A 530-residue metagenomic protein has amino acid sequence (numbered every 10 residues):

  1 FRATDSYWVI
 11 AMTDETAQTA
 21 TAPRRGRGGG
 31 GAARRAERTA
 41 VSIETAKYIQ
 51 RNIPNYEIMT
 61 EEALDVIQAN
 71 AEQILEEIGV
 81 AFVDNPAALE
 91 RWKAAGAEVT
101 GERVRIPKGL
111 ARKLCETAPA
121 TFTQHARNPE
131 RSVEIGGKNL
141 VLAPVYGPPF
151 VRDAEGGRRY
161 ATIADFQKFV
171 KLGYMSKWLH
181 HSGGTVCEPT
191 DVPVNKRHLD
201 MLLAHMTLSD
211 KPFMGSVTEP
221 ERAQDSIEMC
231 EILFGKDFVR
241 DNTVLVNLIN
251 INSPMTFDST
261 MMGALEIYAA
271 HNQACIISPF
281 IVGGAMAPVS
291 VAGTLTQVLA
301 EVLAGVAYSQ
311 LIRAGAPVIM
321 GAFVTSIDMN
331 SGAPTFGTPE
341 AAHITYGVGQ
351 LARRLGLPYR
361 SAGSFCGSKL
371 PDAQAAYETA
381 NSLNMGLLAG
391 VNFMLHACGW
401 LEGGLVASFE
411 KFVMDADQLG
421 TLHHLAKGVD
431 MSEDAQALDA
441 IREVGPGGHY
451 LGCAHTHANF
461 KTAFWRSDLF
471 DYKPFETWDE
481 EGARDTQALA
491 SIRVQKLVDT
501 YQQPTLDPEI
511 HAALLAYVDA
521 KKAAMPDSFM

Functional and structural regions predicted by a protein language model:
F1-A11: Short, Lys/Arg-enriched N-terminal segments with co-localized hydrophobic residues within the first ~10-30 amino acids
T13-L64, E72-E76, F82-A97, V104-L140 (+4 more regions): N-terminal intrinsically disordered, cationic/polar leader segments that include organellar targeting peptides
D14-T16, A20-A22, G28-K47, I58-N70 (+3 more regions): Catalytic-core signal marking the mid-to-C-terminal active-site face
N52-Y56, N330-F336, S364-P371, G399-K411: Short beta-alpha connecting loops at secondary-structure transitions that line or flank enzyme active sites
I67-N70, I74-A81, A95, L114-T121 (+14 more regions): Change "in soluble alpha/beta enzymes" to "in soluble alpha/beta proteins
A81-L89, T100-R103, H180-H181, R240-D241 (+7 more regions): Flexible, glycine/charged-enriched surface loops at secondary-structure junctions
G157-L388, N392: Helix-rich catalytic cores of soluble enzyme domains
M385-L405: Glycine-rich phosphate-binding active-site loops on the catalytic face of alpha/beta enzymes
